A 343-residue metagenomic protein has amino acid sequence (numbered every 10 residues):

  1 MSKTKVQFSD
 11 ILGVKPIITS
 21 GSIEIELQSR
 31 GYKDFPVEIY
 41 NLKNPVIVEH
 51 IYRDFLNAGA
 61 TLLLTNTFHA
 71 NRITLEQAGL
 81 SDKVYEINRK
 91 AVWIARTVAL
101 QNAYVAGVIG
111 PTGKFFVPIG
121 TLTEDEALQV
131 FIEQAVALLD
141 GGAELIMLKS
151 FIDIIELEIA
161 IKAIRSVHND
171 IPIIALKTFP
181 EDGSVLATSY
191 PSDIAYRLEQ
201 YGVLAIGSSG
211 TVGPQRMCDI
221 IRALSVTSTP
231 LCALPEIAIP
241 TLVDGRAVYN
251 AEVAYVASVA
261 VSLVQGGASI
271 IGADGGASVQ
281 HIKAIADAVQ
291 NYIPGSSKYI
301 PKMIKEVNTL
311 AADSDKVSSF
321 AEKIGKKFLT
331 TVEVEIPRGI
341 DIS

Functional and structural regions predicted by a protein language model:
M1-S343: Domain-level signal for soluble alpha/beta catalytic cores
